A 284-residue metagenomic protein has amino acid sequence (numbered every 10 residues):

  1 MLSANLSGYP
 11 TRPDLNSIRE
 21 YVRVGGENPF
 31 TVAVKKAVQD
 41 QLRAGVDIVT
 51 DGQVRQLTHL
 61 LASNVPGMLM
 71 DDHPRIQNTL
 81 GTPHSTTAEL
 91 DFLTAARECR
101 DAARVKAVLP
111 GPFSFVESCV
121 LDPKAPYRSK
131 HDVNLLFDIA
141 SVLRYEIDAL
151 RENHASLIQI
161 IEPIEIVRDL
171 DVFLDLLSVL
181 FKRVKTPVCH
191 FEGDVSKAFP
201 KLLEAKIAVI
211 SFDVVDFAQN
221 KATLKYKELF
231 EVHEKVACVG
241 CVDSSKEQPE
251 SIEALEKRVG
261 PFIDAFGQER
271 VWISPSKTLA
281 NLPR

Functional and structural regions predicted by a protein language model:
M1-R284: Domain-level signal for soluble alpha/beta catalytic cores
